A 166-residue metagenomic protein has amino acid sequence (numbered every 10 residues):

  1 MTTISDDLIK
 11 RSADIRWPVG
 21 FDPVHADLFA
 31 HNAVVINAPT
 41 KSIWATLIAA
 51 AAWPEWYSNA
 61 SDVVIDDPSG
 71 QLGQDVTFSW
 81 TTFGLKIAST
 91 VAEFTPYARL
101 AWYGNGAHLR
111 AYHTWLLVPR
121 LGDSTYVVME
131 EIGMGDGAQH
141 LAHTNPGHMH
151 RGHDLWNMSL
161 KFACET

Functional and structural regions predicted by a protein language model:
M1-D67: Hydrophobic ligand-binding cavity/cleft-lining segments
D27, T82-G84, H108: Glycine-centered tight beta-turn/hairpin loop motif at sheet-sheet or coil-to-beta transitions
H31, A51-I87, Y97-R99: Short beta-edge strand/loop motif at the mouth of beta-sheet-based domains
N32-V34, I87-E93, G104, Y112-P119: Hydrophobic/aromatic beta-strand elements that line small-molecule binding cavities or substrate pockets in beta-rich
N37-K41, P68, A92-Y97, L116-Y126: A short, structured loop/turn motif at beta-sheet edges
S42-L47, W53, F78, V91 (+3 more regions): Hydrophobic pocket/interface hotspot
Y103-F162: Beta-strand/loop substructures that line and gate deep hydrophobic ligand-binding cavities in soluble
C164-T166: Generic C-terminal helix-cap and adjacent flexible tail
